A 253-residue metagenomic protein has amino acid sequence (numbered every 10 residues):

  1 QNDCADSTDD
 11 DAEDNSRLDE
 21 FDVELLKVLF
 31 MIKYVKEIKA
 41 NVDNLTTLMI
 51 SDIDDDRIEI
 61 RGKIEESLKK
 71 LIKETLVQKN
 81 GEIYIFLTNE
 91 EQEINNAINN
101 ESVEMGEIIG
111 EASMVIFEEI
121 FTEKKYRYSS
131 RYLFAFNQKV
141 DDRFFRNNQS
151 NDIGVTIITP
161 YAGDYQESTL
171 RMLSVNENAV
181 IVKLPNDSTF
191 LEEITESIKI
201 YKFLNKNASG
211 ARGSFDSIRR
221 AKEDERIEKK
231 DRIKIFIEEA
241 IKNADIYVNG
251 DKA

Functional and structural regions predicted by a protein language model:
Q1-A253: Extended alpha-helical scaffold and adjacent linker segments that couple domains and build interaction/assembly
